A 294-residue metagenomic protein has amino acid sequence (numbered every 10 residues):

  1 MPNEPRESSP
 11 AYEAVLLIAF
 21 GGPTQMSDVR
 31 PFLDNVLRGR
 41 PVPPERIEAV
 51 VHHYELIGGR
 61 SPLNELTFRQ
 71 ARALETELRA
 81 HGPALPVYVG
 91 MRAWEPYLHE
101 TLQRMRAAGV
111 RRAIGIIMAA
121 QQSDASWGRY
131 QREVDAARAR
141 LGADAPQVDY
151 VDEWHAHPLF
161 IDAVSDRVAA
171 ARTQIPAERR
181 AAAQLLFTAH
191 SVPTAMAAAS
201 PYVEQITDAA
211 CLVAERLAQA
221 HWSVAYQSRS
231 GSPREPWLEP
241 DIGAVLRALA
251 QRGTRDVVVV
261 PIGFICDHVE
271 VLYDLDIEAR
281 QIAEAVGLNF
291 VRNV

Functional and structural regions predicted by a protein language model:
P2-V294: Active-site-proximal alpha-helix that buttresses catalytic centers in soluble enzyme cores
